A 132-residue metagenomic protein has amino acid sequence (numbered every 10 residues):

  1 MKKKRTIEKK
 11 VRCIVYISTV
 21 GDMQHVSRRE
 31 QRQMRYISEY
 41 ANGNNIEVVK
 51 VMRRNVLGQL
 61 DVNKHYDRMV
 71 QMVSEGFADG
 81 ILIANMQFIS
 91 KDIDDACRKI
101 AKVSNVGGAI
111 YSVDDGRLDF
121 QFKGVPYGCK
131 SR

Functional and structural regions predicted by a protein language model:
M1-R132: Short, structured surface patches at the beginning of a domain
